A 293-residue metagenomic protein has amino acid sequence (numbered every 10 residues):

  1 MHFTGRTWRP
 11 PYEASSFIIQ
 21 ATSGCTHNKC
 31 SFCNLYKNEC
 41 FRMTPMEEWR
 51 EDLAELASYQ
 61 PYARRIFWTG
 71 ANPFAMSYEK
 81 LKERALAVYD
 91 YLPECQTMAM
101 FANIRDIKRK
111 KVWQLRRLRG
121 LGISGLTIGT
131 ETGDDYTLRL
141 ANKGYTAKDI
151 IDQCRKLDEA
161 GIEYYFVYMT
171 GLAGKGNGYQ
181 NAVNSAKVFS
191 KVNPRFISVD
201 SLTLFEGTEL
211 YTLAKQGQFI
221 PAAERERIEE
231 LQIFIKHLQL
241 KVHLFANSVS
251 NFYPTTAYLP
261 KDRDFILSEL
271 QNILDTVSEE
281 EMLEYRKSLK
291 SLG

Functional and structural regions predicted by a protein language model:
M1-E13, S190-S198, L202-G293: Auxiliary Fe-S-binding modules of radical SAM enzymes
T4-E48: Canonical Radical SAM [4Fe-4S] cluster-binding loop centered on the CxxxCxxC motif and its immediate flanking residues
C25, C33, W49, W68 (+5 more regions): Conserved, mostly hydrophobic/aromatic
N38, A71-P73, F101-R105, E131-G133 (+3 more regions): Active-site beta-loop-alpha junctions enriched in small/polar residues
W49, L81, K111, I150 (+3 more regions): Aromatic/hydrophobic pocket-lining residues that form the small-molecule binding cavity in soluble enzyme cores
A57-E163: Conserved SAM/AdoMet-binding glycine-rich loop
R105, G133-T137, D158-N181, D200-E206 (+1 more regions): Conserved strand-turn element in the central/C-terminal portion of the radical SAM core barrel that lines
K110-L115, G174-K191: Catalytic cores of alpha/beta
